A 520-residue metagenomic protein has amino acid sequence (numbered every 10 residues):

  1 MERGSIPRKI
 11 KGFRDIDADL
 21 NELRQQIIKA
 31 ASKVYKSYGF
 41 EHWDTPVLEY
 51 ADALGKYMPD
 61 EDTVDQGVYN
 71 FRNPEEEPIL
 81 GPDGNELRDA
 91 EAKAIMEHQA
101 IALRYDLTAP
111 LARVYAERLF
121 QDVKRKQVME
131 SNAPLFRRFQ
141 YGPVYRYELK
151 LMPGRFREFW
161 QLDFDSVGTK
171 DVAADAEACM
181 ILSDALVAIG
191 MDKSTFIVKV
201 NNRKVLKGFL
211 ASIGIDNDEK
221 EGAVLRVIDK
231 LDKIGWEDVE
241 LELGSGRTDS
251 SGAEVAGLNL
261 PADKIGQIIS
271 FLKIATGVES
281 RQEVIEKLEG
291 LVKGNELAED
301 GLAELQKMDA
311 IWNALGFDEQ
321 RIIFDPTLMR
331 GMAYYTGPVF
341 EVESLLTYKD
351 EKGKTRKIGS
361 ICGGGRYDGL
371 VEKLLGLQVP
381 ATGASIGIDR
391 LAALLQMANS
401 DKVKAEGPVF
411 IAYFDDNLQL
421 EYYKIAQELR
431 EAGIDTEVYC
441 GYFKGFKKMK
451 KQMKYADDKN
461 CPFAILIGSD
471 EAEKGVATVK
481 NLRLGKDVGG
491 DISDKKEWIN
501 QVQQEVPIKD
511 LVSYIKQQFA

Functional and structural regions predicted by a protein language model:
M1-P7: Short, charged, low-complexity amphipathic alpha-helix
E2, L20-Y38, E49-Y50, D83-A100 (+3 more regions): Positively charged, Gly/Ser-enriched RNA/tRNA-binding surfaces
P7-I16, K287-L291: Generic N-terminal amphipathic, Lys/Arg-enriched alpha-helix
K9, A31-T45, P59: N-terminal signal-anchor module of multipass membrane proteins
K36, L54-Y57, E76, R146: N-terminal alpha-helical targeting/anchoring segments
A53-D65: Glycine-rich loop at the start of a catalytic domain that most often binds anionic cofactors/ligands
D62-P78, G214-S245, S344-Y348: Acidic, His- and aromatic-enriched active-site or binding-groove loops in soluble protein domains that engage sugars
I197-G208, G214: Glycine-rich, mobile lid/loop segments that gate access to catalytic sites or pores
